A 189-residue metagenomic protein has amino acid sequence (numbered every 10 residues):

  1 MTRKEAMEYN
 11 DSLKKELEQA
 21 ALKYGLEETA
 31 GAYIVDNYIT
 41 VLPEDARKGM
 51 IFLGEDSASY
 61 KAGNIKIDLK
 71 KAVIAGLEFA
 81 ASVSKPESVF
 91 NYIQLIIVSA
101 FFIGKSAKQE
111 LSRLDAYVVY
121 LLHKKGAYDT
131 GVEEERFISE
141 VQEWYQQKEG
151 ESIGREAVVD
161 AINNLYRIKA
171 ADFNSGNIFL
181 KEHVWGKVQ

Functional and structural regions predicted by a protein language model:
M1-N64: Membrane-active, amphipathic/fusogenic segments and juxtamembrane/transmembrane anchors that bind or insert into lipid
Y9-E16, A20, T29, Y33-V41 (+6 more regions): Charge-rich, solvent-exposed alpha-helical interaction surfaces
D45-K108: Membrane-inserting effector segments that mediate pore formation, membrane fusion, or transient membrane insertion
L95-G131, Q189: Short alpha-helical segments that sit at the start of domains
Y128-S152: Short acidic, hydrophobic short linear motifs in intrinsically disordered regions
I162-G176: A short, conserved structural fragment
G176-Q189: Short, cationic-aromatic polyanion-contact patches
